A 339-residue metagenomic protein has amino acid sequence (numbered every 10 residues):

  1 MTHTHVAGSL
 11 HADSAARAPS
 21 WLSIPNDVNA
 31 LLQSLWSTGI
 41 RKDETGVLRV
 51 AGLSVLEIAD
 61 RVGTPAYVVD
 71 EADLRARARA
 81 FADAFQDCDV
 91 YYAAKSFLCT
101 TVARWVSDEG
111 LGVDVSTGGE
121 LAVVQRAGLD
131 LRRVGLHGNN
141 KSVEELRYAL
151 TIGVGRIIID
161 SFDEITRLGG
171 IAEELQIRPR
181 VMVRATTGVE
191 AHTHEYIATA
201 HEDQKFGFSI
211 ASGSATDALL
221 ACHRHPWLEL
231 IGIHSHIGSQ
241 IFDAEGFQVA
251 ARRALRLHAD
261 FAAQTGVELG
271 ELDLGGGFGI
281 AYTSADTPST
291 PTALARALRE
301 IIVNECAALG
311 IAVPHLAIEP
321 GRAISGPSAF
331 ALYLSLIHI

Functional and structural regions predicted by a protein language model:
M1-R180, H225, E229: A charged N-terminal "starter" segment
D60-Y67, T151-R156, E195-S209, D243-Q248 (+1 more regions): Glycine-rich tight-turn/loop motif centered on a GG-T
A93, R180-T186, H234-H236, D273-G275: Short beta-strand segments
S96-L98, G119, N140-S142, S161-D163 (+5 more regions): Active-site-proximal loop/turn and secondary-structure-junction residues that shape catalytic pockets, frequently
V102-A103, Q125-A127, L146-T151, L168-I171 (+4 more regions): Short acidic, glycine/serine/threonine-rich loops at helix termini
I165-H225: Conserved anion-binding
T186-T187, A211-L230, A254-L269, I301-I302: Structured alpha-helical segments in the cores of large, soluble enzyme domains
S239-I337: C-terminal active-site-proximal or functional interface alpha/beta core segments in diverse enzymes
